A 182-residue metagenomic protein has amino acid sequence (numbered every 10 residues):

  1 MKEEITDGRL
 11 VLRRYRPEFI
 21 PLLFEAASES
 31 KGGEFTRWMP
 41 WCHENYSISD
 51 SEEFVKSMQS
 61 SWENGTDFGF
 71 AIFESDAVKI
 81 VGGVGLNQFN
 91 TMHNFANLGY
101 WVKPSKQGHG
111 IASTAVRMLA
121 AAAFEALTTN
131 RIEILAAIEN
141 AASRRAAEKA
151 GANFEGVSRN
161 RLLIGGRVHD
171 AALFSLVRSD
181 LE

Functional and structural regions predicted by a protein language model:
M1-L22, A26-G33, G69-E182: Acyl-donor (CoA/ACP) binding surface of acyl/acetyltransferases
E34, S57, S61, A122: Solvent-exposed, charged/polar functional surfaces in cytosolic regulatory/catalytic domains
E34-K56: Conserved GNAT-fold acetyl-CoA-binding loop/helix
R37-P40, S61, Y100: Residues in intrinsically disordered, low-complexity segments of regulatory proteins
C42-N45, K56-A71: A short helix-loop-beta-strand connector motif used in the catalytic cores of GNAT acetyltransferases and, in some
D50-Q59, G83-N90: Short, charged low-complexity intrinsically disordered segments located at boundaries of structured domains
